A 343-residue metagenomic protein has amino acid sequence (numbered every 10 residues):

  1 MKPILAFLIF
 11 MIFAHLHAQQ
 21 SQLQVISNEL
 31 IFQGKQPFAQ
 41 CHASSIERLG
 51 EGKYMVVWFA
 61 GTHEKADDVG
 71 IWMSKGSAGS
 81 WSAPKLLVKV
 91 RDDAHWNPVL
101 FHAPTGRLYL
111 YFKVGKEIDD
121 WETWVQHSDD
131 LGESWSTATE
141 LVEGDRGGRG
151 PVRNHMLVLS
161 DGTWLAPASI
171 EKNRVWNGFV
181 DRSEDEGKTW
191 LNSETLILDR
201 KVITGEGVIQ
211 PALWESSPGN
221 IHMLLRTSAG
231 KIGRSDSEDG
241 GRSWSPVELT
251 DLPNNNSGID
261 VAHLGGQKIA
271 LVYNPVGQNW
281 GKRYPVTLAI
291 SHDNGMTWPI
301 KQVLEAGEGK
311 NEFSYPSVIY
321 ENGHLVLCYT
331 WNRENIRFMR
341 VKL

Functional and structural regions predicted by a protein language model:
I4-F13: Sec-dependent N-terminal signal peptides
H15-H17: The feature marks either
Q19-L343: Asp-box/BNR beta-propeller blade signature and adjacent active/binding-site loops in extracellular glycan-interacting
